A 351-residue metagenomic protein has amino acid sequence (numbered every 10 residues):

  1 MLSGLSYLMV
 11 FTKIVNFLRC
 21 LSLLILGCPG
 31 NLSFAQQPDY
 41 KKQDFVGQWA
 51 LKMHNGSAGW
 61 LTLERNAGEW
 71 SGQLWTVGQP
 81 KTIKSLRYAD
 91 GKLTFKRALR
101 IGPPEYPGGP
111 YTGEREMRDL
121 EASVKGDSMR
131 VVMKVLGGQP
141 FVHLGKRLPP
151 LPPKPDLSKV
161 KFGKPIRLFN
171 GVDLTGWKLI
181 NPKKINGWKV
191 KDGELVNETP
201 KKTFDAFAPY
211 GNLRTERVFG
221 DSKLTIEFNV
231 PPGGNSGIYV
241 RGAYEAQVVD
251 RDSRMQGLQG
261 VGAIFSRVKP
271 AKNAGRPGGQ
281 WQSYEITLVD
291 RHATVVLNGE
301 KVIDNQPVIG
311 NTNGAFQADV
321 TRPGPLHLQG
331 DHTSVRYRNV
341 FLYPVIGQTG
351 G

Functional and structural regions predicted by a protein language model:
M1-F17: N-terminal secretory signal peptides that target proteins for export/translocation
R19-N31: Bacterial N-terminal signal peptides
S33-A35: Boundary at the C-terminal end of the N-terminal hydrophobic targeting segment
Q37-G351: Carbohydrate-interacting regions of secretory-pathway proteins
